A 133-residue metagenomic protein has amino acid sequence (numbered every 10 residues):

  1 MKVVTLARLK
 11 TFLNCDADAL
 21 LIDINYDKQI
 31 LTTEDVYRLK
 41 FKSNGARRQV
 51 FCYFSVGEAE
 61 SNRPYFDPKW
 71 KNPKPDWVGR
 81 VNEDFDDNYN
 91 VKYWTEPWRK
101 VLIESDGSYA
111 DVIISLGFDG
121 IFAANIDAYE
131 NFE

Functional and structural regions predicted by a protein language model:
M1-E133: Glycan-processing catalytic domains of CAZymes
